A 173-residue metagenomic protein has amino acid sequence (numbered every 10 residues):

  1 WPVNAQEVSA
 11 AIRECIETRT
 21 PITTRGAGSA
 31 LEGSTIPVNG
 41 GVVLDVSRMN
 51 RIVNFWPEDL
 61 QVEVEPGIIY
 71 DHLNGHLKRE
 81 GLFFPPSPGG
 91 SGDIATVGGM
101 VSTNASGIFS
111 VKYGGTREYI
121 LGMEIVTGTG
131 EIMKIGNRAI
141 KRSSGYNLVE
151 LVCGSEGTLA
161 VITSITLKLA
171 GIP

Functional and structural regions predicted by a protein language model:
W1-M49, V64: Glycine-rich N-terminal segment of FAD-binding domains in flavoprotein oxidoreductases, spanning the beta-loop-helix
R51-F55, V62-P173: FAD-binding subdomain of flavoenzyme oxidoreductases
